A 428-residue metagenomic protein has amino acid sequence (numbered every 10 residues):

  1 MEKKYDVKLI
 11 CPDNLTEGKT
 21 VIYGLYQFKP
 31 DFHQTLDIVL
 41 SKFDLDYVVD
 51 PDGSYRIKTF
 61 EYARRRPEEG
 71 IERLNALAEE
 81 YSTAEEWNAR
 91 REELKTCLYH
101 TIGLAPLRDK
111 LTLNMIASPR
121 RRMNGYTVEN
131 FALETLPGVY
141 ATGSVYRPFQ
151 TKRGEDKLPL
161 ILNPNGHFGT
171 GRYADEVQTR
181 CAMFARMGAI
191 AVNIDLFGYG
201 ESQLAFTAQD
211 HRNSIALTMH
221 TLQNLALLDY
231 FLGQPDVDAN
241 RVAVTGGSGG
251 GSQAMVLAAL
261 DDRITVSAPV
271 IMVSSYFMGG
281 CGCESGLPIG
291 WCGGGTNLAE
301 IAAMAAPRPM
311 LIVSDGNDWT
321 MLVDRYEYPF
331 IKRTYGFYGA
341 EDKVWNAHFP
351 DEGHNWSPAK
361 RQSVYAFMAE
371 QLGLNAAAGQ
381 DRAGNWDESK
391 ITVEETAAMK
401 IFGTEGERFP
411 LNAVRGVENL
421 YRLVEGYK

Functional and structural regions predicted by a protein language model:
E2-F60: N-terminal export/assembly leaders
F60-Y140, A306, V313-K428: Alpha/beta-hydrolase-fold serine-hydrolase catalytic core, especially in secreted/extracellular enzymes
K152-G233, M272-C283, L287: Cap/lid segment of the alpha/beta-hydrolase catalytic domain
D156-L160, M187-I190, D238-R241, D262-V266 (+2 more regions): Loop/turn elements at helix/coil->beta-strand transitions in domains of secreted/extracellular proteins
H211, I264-R308, D315-Y328, F337-A340: Mobile cap/lid helix-loop segments that gate and shape the active-site cleft of serine hydrolases
D236-S248: Alpha/beta-hydrolase fold nucleophile elbow
T245, V270-I271, F349: Alpha/beta-hydrolase-fold catalytic nucleophile elbow
G246-L257: Glycine-rich nucleophile elbow surrounding the catalytic serine of serine-hydrolase chemistry
